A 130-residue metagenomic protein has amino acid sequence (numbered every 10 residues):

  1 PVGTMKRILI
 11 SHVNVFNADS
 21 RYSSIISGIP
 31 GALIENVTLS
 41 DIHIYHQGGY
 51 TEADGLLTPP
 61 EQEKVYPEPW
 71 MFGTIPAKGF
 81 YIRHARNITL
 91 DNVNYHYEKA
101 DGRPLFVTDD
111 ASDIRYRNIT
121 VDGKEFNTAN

Functional and structural regions predicted by a protein language model:
P1-N130: Extracellular/periplasmic carbohydrate-active domains that bind, remodel, or depolymerize complex polysaccharides
